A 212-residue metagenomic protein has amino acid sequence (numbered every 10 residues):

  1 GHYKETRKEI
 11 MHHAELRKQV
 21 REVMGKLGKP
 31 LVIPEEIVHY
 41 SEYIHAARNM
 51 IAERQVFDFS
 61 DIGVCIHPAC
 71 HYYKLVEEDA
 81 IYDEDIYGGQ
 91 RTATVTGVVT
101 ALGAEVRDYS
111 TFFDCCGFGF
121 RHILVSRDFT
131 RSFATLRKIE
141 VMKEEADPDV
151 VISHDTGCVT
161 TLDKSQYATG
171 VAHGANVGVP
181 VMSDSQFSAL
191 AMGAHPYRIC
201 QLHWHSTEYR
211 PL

Functional and structural regions predicted by a protein language model:
G1-L212: Iron-sulfur cluster-binding electron-transfer modules in prokaryotic oxidoreductases
